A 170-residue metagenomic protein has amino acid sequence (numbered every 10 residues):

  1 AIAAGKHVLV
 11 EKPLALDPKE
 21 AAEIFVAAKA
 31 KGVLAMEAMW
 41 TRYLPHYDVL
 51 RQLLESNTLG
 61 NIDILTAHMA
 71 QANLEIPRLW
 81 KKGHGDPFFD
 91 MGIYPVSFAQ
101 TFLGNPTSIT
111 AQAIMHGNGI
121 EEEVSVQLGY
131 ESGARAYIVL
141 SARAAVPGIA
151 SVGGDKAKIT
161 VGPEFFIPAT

Functional and structural regions predicted by a protein language model:
A1-M39: Beta-strand-loop-alpha-helix segment that lines the small-molecule cofactor/substrate pocket of alpha/beta enzymes
A3, T58-L59, I167-T170: Short, intrinsically disordered, charge-balanced linker/junction segments flanking boundaries in proteins
A4, A30-G32, N61, Y94 (+2 more regions): Structured helix-beta-strand junction loops
L9, L34-M36, T66, T110 (+2 more regions): Structural detector of well-ordered beta-strand residues that form the stable sheet scaffold of enzyme domains
L14, M39-T41, H68-N73, M115 (+3 more regions): Short, flexible active-site-adjacent loop segments at beta-strand->alpha-helix junctions, enriched in small/polar
F25-L34, D48-I62, Y130-E131: Basic phosphate/pyrophosphate-binding loop/patch that engages nucleotide-derived ligands
T41-Q112: Predominantly a Rossmann-like dinucleotide-binding segment in NAD(P)-dependent oxidoreductases
S97-A169: Contiguous beta-strand/loop segments that form the cofactor/metal-binding neighborhood of enzyme cores
